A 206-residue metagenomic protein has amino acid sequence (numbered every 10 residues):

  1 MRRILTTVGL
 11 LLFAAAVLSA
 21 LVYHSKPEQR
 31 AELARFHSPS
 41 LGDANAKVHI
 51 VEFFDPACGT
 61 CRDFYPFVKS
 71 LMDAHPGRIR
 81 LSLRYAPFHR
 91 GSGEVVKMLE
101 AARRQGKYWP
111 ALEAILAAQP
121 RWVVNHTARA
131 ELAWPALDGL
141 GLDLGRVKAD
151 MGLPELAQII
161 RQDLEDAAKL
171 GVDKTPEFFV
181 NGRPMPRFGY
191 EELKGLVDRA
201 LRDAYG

Functional and structural regions predicted by a protein language model:
M1-L21, P135-G206: C-terminal cap of thioredoxin/glutaredoxin-like
A20-R30: Hydrophobic single-pass membrane-insertion segments
A31-V48, D73: A short beta-strand-turn-helix
E32-L33, D63, I159: Short secondary-structure boundary/capping elements
D43, E52, R187: Conserved strand-loop elements at the edges of beta-sheets that form or border functional pockets
A46-D138, A168-D173, D198-G206: Structural alpha/beta surface segment adjacent to cysteine/selenocysteine redox centers across thiol/disulfide enzymes
